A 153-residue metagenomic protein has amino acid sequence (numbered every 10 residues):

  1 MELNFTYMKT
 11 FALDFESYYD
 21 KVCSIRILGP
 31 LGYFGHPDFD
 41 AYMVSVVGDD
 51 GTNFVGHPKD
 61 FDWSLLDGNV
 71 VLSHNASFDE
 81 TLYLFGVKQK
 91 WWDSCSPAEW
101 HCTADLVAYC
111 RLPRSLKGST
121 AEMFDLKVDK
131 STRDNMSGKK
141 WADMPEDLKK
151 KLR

Functional and structural regions predicted by a protein language model:
M1-V22: N-terminal accessory regions of nucleic-acid-interacting proteins
F5, G32-F39: Short, surface-exposed loop and linker segments with low hydrophobicity and enrichment for Pro/Ser/Thr
F15-K21, G32-F34, N75: Ser/Thr-glycine-rich phosphate-binding loops at phosphate-binding pockets of nucleotides, nucleotide cofactors
H36-P58, W63-R153: Active-site-proximal helix-loop-helix substrate-binding element of RNase H-like nuclease domains
